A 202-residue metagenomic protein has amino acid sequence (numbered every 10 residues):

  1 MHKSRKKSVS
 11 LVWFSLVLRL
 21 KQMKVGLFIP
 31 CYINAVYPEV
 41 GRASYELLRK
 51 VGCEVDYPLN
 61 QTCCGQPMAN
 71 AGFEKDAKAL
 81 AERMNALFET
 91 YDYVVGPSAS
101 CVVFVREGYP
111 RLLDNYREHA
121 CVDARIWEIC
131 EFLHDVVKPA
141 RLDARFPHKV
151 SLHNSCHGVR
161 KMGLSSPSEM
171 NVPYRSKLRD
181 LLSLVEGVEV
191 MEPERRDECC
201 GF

Functional and structural regions predicted by a protein language model:
S4-S8: Polybasic, lysine-rich low-complexity intrinsically disordered segments
R19-F202: Iron-sulfur cluster-binding electron-transfer modules in prokaryotic oxidoreductases
